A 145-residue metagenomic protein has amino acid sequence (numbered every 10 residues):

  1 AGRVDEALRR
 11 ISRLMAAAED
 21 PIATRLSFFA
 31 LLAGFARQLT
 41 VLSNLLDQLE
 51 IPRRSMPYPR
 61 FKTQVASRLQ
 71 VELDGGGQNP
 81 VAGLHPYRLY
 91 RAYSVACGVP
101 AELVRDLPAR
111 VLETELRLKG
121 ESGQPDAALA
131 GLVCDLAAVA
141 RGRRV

Functional and structural regions predicted by a protein language model:
V4-V145: C-terminal alpha-helical interaction modules of replication/initiation AAA+ assemblies
